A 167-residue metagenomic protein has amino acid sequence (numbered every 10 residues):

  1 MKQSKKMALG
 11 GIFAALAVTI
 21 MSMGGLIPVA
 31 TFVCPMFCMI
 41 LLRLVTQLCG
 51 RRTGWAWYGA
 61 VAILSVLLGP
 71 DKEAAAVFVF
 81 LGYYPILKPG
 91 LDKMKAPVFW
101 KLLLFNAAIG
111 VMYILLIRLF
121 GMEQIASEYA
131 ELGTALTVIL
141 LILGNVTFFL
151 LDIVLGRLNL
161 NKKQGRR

Functional and structural regions predicted by a protein language model:
M1-L48, R52-T53: Hydrophobic transmembrane alpha-helices
K2, K6, I27, K93-M94 (+2 more regions): Membrane-helix interfacial "entry" motifs
M7-I12, V33, W55-G59, A74-A75 (+2 more regions): Hydrophobic alpha-helical transmembrane segments
G10, F78-L115: Short helix-perturbing small/polar motifs within transmembrane alpha-helices
V18-S22, A62-L68, A107-L115: Aromatic-anchored segments of alpha-helical transmembrane domains
S22-T31, A62-G90: Interfacial aromatic-anchored transmembrane helix boundaries in multi-pass membrane proteins
V45-A56, D92-V98: Membrane-helix interface "capping/anchor" motifs
V98-R167: Membrane-embedded alpha-helical hairpins and interfacial helices in multi-pass inner-membrane proteins
